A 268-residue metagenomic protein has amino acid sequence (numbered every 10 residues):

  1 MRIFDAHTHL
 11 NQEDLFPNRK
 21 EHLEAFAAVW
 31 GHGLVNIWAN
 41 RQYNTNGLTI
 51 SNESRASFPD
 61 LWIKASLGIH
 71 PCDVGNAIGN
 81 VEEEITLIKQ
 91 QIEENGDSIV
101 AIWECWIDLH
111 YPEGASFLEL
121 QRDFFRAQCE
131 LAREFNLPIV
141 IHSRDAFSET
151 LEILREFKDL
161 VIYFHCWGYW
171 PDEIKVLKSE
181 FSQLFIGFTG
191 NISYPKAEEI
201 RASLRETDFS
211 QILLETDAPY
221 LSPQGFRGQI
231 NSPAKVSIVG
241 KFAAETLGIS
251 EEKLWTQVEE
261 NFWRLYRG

Functional and structural regions predicted by a protein language model:
M1-G268: Mid-domain alpha/beta scaffold segments of enzyme catalytic cores
